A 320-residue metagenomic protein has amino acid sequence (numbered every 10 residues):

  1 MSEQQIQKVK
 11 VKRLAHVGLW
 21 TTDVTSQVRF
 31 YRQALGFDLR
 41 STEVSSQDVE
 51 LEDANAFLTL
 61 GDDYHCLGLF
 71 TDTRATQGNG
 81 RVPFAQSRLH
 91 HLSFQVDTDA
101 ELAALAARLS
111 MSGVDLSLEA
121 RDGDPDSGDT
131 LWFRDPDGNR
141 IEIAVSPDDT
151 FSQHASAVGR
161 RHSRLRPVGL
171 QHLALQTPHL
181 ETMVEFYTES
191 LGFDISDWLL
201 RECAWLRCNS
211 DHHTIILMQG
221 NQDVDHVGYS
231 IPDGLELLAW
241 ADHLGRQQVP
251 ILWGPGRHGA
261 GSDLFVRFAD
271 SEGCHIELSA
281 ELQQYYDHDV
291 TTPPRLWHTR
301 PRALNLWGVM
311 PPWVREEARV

Functional and structural regions predicted by a protein language model:
S2-Q7, A106-R166, A204, V249-V320: Vicinal oxygen chelate
E3-I6, Q77-V82, R160-H162, T214-L217 (+1 more regions): Short beta-strand/turn micro-motifs at beta-sheet edges
K8-V9, Q47-V49, V82-F84, R164: Short consensus segments that form the blades of beta-propeller domains, in both extracellular/periplasmic
V9, G18-C66, T71, A174-H213 (+1 more regions): Core segments of cupin and vicinal oxygen chelate
R13-T22, A56, G78-R108, D129-R134 (+3 more regions): Vicinal oxygen chelate
L14, F37, L67-L69, L89 (+9 more regions): Short, structured motif recognition centered on aromatic/hydrophobic residues
Q27-R32, L109, G138, M183 (+4 more regions): Conserved active-site tyrosine of GNAT-family acetyltransferases
L67-F70, N139-R140, F151, H213-I216 (+2 more regions): Intrinsic, low-complexity N-terminal interaction/targeting segments
